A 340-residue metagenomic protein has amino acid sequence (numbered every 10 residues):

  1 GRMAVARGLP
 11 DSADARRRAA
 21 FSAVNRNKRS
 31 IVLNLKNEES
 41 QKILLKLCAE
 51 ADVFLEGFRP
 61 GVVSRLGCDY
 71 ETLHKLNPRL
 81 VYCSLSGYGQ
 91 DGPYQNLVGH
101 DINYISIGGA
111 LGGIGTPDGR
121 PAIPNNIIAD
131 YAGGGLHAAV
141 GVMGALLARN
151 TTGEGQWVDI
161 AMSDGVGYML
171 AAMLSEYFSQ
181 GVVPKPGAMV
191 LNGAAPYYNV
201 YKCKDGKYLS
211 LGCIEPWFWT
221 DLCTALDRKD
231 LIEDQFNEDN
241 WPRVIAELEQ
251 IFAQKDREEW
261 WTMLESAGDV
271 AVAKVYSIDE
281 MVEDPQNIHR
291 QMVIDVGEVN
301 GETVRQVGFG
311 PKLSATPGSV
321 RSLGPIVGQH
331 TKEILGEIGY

Functional and structural regions predicted by a protein language model:
G1-T151, I326, H330-Y340: N-terminal helix-loop segment corresponding to the beta1-alpha1 unit of nucleotide/adenylate-binding folds
S12-A13, F21, G187-G193, N199-V200 (+2 more regions): Short Gly/Pro-enriched turn/cap motifs at secondary-structure boundaries
Y88-G89, M162-G167, D205-K207, C213-F218 (+1 more regions): Glycine-rich beta-alpha junction loops
G108, G134-G155, Y168-Q180, C223-D227: Oxidoreductase and adenylate-handling cofactor-binding alpha/beta cores
A122-G133, G155-W157, A188-M189, P196-Y198 (+2 more regions): A short glycine-threonine-serine/GTX helix/turn-capping micro-motif
N192, Y197-G268, V272: Aromatic-enriched alpha-helical interface/lid elements that frame and gate functional surfaces
E238, G297-Y340: Flexible, small-/acidic-enriched active-site or ligand-binding loops
E265-R290: Conserved PLP cofactor-binding pocket of PLP-dependent enzymes
